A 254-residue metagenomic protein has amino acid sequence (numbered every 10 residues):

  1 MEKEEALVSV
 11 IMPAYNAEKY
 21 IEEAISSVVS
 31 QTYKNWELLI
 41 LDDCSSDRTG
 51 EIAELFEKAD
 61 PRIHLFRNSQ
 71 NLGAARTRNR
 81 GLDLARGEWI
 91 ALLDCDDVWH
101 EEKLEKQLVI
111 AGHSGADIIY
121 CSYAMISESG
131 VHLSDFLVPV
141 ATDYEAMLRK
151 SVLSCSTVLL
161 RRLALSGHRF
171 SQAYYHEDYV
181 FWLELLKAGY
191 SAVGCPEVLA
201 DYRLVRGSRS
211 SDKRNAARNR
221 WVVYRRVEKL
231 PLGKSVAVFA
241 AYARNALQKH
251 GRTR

Functional and structural regions predicted by a protein language model:
M1-V29: N-proximal low-complexity "stem/linker" segments adjacent to membrane-targeting elements
K19-E22, D47-L55, V98, E102: Acidic helix N-cap motif at the loop->helix transition within catalytic regions of sugar-transfer enzymes
K34, D42-E51, Q70, D94: A conserved acidic beta->alpha catalytic loop
N68-A85, K106: Glycine-rich, basic loop-to-helix element that forms the pyrophosphate-binding segment of sugar-nucleotide handling
D83, P139-N215, V223: Conserved nucleotide-sugar donor-binding catalytic segment
I90: Short aromatic/hydrophobic "clamp" motif used to bind/position activated sugar donors
D94-V98, S122: The conserved acidic donor/metal-binding loop of glycosyltransferases
E102-L133: Conserved donor NDP-sugar-binding/catalytic core segment of glycosyltransferases
